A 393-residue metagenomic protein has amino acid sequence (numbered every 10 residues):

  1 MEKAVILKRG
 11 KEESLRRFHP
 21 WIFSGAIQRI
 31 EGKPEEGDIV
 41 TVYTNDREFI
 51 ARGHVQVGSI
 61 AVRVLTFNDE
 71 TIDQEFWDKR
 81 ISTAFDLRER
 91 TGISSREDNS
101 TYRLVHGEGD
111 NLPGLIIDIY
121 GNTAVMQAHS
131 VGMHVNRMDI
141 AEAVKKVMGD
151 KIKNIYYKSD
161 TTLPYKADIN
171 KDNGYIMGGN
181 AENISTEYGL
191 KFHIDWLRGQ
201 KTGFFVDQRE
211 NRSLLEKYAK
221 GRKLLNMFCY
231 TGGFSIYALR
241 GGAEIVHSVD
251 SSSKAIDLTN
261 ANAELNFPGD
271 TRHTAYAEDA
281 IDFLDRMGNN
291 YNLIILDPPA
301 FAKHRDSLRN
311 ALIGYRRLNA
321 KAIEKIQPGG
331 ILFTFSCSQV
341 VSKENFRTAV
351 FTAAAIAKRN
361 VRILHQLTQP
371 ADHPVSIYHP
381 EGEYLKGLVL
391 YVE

Functional and structural regions predicted by a protein language model:
M1-I119: Non-catalytic accessory regions of SAM-dependent methyltransferases
V105-D118, H134-F205, S213: Non-catalytic substrate-recognition/targeting regions of SAM-dependent transferases
G221-Y230: Conserved class I S-adenosyl-L-methionine
T231-E244: Conserved SAM-binding loop of SAM-dependent methyltransferases across substrates and taxa, primarily the Class I
I245-D250: Conserved SAM-binding motif I beta-strand of class I
K254-I295: S-adenosyl-L-methionine
Y291-K321: Mobile active-site "lid"/loop adjacent to the S-adenosyl-L-methionine
I331-E393: C-terminal catalytic and target-recognition region of SAM-dependent MTase-like enzymes, primarily methyltransferases
